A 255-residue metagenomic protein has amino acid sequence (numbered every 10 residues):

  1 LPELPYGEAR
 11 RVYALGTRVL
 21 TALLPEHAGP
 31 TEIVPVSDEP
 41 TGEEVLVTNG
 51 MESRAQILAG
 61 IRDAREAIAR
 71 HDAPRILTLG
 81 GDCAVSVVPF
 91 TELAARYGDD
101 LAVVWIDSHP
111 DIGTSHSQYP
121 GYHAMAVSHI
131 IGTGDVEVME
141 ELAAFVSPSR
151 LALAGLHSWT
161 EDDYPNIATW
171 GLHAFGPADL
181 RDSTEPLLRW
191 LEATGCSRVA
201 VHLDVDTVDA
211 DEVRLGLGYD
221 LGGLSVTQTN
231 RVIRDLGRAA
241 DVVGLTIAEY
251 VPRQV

Functional and structural regions predicted by a protein language model:
L1-L77, P89, A95-R96, A168-V255: Catalytic cores of soluble, metal-dependent hydrolases
P2, G80-C83, S108, L156 (+1 more regions): Short, well-ordered beta-to-alpha junction loops that form the rim of enzyme active sites and present histidine/acidic
G16, H123-A126, D163: Internal, well-ordered alpha-helical segments in soluble enzyme and binding-protein domains
R75-L142, R150, A239-V243: Active-site histidine-anchored catalytic micro-motif
W105-S108, I131, L153-S158, G176-A178 (+1 more regions): Short, structured patches in soluble enzyme cores that scaffold and shape functional sites
S108-I112, S158, V205-T207, P252: Short, glycine/acidic-enriched loop or turn micro-motifs at the edges of active sites
P148-R150, H157-W159, S197-R198: Aromatic-lined glycan-binding groove of carbohydrate-active enzymes
W159-P165: Short, glycine/polar-rich helix-capping loops at beta-to-alpha or helix-loop-helix junctions that flank or form
